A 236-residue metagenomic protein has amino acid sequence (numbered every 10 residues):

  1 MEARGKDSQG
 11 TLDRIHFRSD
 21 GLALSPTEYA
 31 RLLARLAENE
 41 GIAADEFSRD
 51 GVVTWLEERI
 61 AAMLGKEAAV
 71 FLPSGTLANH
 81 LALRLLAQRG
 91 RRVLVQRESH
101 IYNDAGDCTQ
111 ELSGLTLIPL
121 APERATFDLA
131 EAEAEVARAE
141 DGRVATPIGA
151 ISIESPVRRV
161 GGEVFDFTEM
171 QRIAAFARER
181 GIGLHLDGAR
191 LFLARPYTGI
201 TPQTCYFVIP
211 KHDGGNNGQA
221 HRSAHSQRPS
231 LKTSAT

Functional and structural regions predicted by a protein language model:
E2-T236: Conserved PLP-enzyme active-site core in the AAT-like
